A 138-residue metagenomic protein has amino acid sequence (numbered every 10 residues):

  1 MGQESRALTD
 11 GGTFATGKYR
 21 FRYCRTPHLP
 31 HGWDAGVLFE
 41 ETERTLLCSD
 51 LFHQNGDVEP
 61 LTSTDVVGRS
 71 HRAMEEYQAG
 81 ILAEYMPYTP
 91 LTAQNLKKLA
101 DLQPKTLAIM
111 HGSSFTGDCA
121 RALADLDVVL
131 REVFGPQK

Functional and structural regions predicted by a protein language model:
M1-A15, L126-V128: Active-site HxH/HxHxD metal-binding segment of metal-dependent hydrolases
D10, G17, G32-D34: A generic structural signal for well-ordered coil/turn residues at beta-strand boundaries that shape enzyme active-site
T13-R22, T42-T45: Beta-strand-turn-beta hairpins that frame and shape the catalytic cleft of phosphate-ester-processing enzymes
H28-I109, S113-D118, V128-L130: Metallo-beta-lactamase
L123-K138: Charged, glycine-enriched surface loops/patches that mediate electrostatic binding to polyanionic ligands
